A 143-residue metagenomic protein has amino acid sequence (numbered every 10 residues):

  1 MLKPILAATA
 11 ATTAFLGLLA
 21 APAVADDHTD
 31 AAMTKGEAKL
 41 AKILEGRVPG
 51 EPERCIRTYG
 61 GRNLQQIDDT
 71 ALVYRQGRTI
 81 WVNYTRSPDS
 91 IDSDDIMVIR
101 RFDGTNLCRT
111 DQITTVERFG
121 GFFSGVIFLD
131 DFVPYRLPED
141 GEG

Functional and structural regions predicted by a protein language model:
M1-P4: Positively charged n-region of N-terminal signal peptides that target proteins for export
T9-L18: Bacterial N-terminal signal peptides
L19-A25: Sec/Tat signal peptide C-region and signal peptidase I cleavage site
A25-I80, D140-G143: N-terminal secretory signal peptides
I80-P88: A short macromolecule-binding patch
P88-G143: Helix-rich interaction surfaces within compact, conserved domain-sized segments that mediate assembly or partner
